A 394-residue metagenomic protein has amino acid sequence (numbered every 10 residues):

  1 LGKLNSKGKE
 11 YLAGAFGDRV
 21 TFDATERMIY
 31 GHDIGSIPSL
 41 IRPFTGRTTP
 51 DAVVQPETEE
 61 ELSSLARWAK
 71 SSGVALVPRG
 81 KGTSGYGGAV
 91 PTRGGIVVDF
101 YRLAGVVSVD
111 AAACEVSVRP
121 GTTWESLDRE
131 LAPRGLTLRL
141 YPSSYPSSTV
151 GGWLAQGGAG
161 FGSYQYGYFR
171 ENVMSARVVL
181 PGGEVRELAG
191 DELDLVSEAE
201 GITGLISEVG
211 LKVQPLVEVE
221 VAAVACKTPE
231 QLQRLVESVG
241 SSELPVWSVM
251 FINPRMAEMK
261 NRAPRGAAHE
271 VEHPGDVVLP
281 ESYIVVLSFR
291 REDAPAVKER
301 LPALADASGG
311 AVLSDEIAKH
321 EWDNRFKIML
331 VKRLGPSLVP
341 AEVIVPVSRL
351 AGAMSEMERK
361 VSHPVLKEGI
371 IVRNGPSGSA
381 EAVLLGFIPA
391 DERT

Functional and structural regions predicted by a protein language model:
L1-R67, T83-C114, M256-A263, E316-L338 (+1 more regions): N-terminal flexible segment immediately upstream of the FAD-binding catalytic core in FAD-dependent oxidoreductases
A13, K70, A132, G240 (+1 more regions): Anion (oxyanion) recognition and catalysis
F22, E26-P38, Q233-T394: C-terminal substrate-recognition/cap domain of FAD-linked oxidoreductases
A24, P78-G82, F100, P120 (+1 more regions): Glycine-rich, histidine-containing beta strand-loop boundary motifs that form or position
A52-E57, E220-K227, V286-F289, A341-V345: Short, well-ordered beta-strand elements within core beta-sheets of diverse protein domains
G105-F251: FAD-binding subdomain of flavoenzyme oxidoreductases
